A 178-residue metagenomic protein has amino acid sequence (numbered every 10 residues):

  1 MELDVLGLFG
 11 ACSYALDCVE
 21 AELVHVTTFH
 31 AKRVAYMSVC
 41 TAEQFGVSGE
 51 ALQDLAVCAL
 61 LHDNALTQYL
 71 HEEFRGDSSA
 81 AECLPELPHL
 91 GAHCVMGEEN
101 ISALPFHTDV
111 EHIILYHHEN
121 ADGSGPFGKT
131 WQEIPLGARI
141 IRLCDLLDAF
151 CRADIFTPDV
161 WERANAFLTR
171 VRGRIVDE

Functional and structural regions predicted by a protein language model:
E2-E178: Histidine- and acidic-residue-rich, metal-dependent catalytic cores
